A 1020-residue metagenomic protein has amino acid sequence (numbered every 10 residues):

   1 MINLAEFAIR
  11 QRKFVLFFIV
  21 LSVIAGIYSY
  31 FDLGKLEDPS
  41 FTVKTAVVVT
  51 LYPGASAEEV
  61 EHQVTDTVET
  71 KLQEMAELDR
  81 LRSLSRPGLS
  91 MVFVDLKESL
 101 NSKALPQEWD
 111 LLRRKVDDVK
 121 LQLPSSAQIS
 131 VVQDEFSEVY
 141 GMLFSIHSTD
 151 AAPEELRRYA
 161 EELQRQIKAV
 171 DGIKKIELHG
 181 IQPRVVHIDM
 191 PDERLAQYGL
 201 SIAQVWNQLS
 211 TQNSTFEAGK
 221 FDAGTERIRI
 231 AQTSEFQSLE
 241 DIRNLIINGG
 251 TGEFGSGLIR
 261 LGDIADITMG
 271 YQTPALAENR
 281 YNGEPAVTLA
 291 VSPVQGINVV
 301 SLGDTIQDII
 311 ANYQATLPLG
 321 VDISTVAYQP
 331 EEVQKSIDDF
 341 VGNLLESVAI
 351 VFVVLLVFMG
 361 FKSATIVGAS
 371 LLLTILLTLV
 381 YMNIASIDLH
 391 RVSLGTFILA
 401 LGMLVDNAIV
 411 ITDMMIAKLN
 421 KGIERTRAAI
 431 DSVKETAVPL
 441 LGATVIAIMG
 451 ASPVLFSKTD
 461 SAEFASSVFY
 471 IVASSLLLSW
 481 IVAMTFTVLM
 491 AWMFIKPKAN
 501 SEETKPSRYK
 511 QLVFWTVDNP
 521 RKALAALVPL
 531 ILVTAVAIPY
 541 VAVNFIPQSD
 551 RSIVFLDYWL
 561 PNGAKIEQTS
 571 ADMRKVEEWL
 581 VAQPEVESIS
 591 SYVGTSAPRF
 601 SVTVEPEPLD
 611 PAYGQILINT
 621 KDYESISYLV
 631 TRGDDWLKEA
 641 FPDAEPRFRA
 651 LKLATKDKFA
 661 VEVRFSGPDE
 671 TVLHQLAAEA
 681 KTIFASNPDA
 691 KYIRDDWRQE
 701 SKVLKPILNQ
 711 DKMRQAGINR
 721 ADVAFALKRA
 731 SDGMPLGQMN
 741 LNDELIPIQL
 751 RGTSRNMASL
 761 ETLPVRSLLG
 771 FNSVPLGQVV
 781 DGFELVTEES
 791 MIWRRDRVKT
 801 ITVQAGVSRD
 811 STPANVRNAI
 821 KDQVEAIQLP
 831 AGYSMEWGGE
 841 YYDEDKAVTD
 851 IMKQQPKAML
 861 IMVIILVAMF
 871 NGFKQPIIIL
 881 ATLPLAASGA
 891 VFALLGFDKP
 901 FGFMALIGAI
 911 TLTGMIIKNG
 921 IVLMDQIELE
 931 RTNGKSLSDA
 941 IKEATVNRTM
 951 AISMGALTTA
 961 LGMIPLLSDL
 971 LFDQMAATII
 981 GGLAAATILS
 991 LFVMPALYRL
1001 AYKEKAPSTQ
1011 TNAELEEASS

Functional and structural regions predicted by a protein language model:
M1-K35, K434-T436, N500-I546, V946 (+1 more regions): Signature of alpha-helical transmembrane segments and their immediate interfacial
F7, K120, Q166-A349, T412 (+3 more regions): Extracytoplasmic/periplasmic membrane-proximal domains and adjacent transmembrane bundles of envelope biogenesis
K13, L21-A55, D117-P124, G249 (+6 more regions): Transmembrane helices with small-residue packing motifs
V23, E59-E135, E193-S214, E235 (+2 more regions): Solvent-exposed, membrane-proximal periplasmic/extracellular interface segments of envelope transport and secretion
A25-D32, A349-V357, F361-I416, S474 (+5 more regions): Hydrophobic transmembrane alpha-helices and their membrane-interface caps in long multi-pass transport proteins
K44-G54, L89-L100, S137-Q164, R184-A196 (+11 more regions): Short, hydrophobic beta-strand segments
V326, V333, I337, T412 (+4 more regions): Helix-loop junctions and hydrophobic alpha-helical segments within the transmembrane domains of large membrane
L401-M415, T436-F456, E463-S501, I616 (+4 more regions): Transmembrane alpha-helices and their membrane-interface boundaries in multi-pass membrane transporters and channels
